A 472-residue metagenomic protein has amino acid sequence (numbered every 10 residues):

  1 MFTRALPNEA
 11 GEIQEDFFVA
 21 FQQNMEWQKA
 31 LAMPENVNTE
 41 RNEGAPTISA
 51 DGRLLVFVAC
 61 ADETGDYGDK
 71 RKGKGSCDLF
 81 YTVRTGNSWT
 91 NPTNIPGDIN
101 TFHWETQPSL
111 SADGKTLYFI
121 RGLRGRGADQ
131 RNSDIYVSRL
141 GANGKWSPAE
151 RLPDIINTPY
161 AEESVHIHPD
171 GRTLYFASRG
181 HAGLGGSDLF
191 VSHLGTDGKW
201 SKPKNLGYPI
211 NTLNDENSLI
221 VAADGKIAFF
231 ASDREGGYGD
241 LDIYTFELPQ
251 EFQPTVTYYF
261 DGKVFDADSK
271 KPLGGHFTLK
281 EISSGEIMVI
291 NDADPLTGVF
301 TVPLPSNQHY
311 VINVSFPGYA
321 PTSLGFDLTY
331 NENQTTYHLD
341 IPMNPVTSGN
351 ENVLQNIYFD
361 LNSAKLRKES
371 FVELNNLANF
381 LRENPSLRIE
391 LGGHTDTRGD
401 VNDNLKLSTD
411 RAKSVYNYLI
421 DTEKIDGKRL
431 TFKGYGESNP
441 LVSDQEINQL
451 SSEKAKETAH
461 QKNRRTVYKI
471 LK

Functional and structural regions predicted by a protein language model:
M1-K263, D268, Q308, N333-Q334 (+1 more regions): Short, conserved micro-motifs composed of acidic
N132, D268-S284: Short, ordered, surface-exposed loop/turn motifs in non-cytosolic proteins
S178, G183, H394-K472: Periplasmic OmpA-like peptidoglycan-binding domain that tethers envelope proteins to the cell wall
I282-V299: Short, acidic Ser/Thr/Gly-rich low-complexity loop/linker segments typical of extracellular and cell-surface proteins
G298, Q308-G318: A short, solvent-exposed beta-strand micro-motif common in secreted/extracellular proteins
P317-D340: Structured interaction patches on ligand/partner-binding surfaces of diverse proteins
T336-E351: Conserved "repeat-terminator" motif of extracellular CCP/Sushi domains
F359-G393, Y416, I420, V467-K472: Periplasmic peptidoglycan-binding/anchoring modules of Gram-negative envelope and division proteins
